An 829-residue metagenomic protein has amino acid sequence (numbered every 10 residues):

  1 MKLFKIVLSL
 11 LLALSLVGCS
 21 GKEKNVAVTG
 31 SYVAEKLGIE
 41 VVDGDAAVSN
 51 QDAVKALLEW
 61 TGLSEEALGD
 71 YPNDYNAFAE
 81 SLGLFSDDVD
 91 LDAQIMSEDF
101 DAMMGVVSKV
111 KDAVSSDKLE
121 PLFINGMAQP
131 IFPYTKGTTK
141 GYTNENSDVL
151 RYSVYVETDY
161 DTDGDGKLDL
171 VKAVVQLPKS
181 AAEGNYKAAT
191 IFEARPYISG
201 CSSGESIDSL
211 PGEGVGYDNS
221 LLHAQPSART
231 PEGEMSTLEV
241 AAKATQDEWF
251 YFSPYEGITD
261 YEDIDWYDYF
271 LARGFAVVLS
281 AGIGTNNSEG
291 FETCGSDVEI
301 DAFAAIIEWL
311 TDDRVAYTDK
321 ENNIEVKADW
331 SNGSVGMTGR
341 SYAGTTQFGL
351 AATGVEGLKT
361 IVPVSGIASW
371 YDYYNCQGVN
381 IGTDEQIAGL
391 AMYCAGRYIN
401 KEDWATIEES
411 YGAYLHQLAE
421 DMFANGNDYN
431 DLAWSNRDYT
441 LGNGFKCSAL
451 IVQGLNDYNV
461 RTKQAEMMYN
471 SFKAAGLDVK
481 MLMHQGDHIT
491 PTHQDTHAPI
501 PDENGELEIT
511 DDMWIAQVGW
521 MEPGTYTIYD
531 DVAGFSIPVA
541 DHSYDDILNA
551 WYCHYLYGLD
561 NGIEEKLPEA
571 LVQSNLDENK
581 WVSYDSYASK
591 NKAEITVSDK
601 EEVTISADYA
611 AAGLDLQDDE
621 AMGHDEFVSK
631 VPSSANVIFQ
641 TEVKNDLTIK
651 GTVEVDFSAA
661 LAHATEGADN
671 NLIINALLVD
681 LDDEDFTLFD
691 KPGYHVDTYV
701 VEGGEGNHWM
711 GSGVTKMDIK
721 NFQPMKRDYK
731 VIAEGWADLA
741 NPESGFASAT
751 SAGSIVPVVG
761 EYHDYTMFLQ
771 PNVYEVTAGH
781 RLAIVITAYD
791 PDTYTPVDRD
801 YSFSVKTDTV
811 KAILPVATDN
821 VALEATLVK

Functional and structural regions predicted by a protein language model:
G18-K109: N-terminal propeptides
V107-V110, V114-I131, T139-T143, D161 (+14 more regions): Accessory cap/linker subdomain of secreted extracellular hydrolases
Y155, K167-A182, T190: A short loop-to-beta-strand scaffold at the N-terminal edge of the catalytic core in hydrolase folds
Y186-P196, L782: Short beta-strand element of the alpha/beta-hydrolase
F445, I451-Q453, D457: Short beta-strand/loop motif that positions the catalytic acidic residue of the alpha/beta-hydrolase fold
Y458-A465: Conserved alpha/beta-hydrolase "acid-adjacent" motif
F472-H497: Catalytic histidine neighborhood in serine/cysteine hydrolases with alpha/beta-hydrolase-type architecture
D512-I528, V532-K829: C-terminal, loop-rich substrate-recognition/catalytic regions characterized by aromatic stacking residues
